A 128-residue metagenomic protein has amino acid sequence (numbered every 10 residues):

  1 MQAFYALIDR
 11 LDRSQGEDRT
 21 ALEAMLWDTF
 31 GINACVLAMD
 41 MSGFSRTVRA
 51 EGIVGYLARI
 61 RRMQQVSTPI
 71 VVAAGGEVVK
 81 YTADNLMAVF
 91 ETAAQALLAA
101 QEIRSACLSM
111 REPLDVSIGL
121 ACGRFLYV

Functional and structural regions predicted by a protein language model:
M1-D28: Intrinsically disordered, glycine/charged-rich C-terminal tails and inter-domain linkers that flank nucleotidyl cyclase
I8, I32, I53, I60 (+5 more regions): Weak global preference for isoleucine
R19-L98, A106: Catalytic NTP-binding/metal-coordinating core of nucleotidyl cyclase/transferase enzymes
V89-V128: Catalytic beta-strand-to-alpha-helix segment of the class III nucleotidyl cyclase homology domain
